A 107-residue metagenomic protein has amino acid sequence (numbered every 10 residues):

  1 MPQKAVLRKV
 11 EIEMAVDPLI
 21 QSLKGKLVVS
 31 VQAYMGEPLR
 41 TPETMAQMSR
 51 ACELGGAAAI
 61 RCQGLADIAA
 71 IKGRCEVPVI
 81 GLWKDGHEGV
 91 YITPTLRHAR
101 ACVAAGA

Functional and structural regions predicted by a protein language model:
K4-M14: Short, Lys/Arg-enriched N-terminal segments with co-localized hydrophobic residues within the first ~10-30 amino acids
A15-A107: Alpha/beta enzyme core
